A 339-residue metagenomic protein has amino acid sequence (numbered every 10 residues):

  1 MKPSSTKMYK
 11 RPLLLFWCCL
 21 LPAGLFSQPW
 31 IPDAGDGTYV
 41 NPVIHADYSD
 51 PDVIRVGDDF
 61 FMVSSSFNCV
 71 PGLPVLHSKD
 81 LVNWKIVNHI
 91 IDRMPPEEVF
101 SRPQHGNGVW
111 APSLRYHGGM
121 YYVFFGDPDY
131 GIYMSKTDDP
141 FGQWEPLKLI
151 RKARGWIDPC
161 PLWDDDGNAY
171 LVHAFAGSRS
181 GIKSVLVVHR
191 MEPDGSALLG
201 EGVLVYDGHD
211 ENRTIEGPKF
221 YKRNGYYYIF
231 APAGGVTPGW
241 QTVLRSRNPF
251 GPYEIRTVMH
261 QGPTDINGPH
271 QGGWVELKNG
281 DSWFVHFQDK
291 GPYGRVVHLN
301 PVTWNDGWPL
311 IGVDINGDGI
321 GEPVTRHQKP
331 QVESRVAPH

Functional and structural regions predicted by a protein language model:
K2-L14: Bacterial N-terminal signal peptides that target proteins for export
K7-M8, C19, A337: Intrinsically disordered, low-complexity serine/threonine-rich segments
P12-G24: Bacterial N-terminal signal peptides
F26-H339: Carbohydrate-active catalytic/glycan-binding domains of CAZyme proteins, especially the secreted or lumenal ectodomains
